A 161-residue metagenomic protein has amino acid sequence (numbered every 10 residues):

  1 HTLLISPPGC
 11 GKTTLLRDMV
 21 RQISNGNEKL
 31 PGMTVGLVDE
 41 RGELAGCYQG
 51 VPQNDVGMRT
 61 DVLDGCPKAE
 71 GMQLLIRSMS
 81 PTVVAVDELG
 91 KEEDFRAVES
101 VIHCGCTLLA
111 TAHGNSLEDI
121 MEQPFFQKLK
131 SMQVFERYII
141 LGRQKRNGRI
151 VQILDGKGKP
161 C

Functional and structural regions predicted by a protein language model:
H1-C10, T14-R17, V51, D119-K128 (+1 more regions): Peripheral, non-AAA+ core regions of ATP-driven protein-machinery
H1-E40: P-loop NTPase nucleotide-binding module
I5-P8, D61-G65, V86-E88: Glycine- and other small-residue-rich loops at beta-strand/loop junctions that grip anionic moieties
L15-D18, K68-L74, A97: Well-ordered alpha-helical segments embedded in enzymatic catalytic cores
S24-L75: P-loop NTPase switch/communication element
L44-C47, E118-M121, R146-I150: Switch/connector loops and helix/strand junctions flanking conserved nucleotide-binding motifs in nucleotide-processing
M79-Y138, R143: Conserved P-loop NTPase nucleotide-binding/switch module
E136-C161: Conserved P-loop NTPase
